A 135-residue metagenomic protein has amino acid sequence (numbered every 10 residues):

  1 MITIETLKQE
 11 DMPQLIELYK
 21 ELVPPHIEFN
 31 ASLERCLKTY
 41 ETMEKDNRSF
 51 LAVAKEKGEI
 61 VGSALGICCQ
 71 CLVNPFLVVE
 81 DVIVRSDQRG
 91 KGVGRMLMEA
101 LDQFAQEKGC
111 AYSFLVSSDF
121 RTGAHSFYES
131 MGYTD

Functional and structural regions predicted by a protein language model:
I2, T6-P75, M98-E99: Acetyl-CoA-dependent GNAT
L7, V82-V84, S117: Hydrophobic adenine-recognition pocket in adenosine-nucleotide-binding enzymes
C69-C71, D87, F120: Short coil/turn motifs at secondary-structure junctions
P75-S86: Conserved acetyl-CoA binding element of GNAT-fold acetyltransferases
V79, L101-A105, A124: Short hydrophobic clusters on alpha-helical segments that form packing/core surfaces in small helical domains
V84, G90-Q103, S130: Conserved acetyl-CoA-binding loop-helix of GNAT-fold acetyltransferases
R95, E107, D119-D135: Conserved active-site alpha-helix within GNAT-family acetyltransferase domains
M98, A105-S117: Conserved GNAT acetyl-CoA-binding A-motif
